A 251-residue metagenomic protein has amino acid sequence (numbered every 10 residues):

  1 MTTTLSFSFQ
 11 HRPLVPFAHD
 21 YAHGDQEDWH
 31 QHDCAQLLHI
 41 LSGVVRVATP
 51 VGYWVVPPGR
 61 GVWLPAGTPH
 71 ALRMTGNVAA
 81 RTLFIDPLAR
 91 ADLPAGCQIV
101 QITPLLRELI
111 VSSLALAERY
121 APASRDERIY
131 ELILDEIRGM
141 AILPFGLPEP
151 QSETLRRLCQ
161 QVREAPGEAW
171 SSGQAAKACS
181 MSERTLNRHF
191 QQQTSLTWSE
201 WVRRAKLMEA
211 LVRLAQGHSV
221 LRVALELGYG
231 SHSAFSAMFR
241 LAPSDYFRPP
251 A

Functional and structural regions predicted by a protein language model:
M1-V44: Generic protein-terminus/edge-of-domain signal
V51-A66: Short acidic-glycine-tyrosine-enriched beta hairpin
Y53, G67-C97: Ligand-binding loop in jelly-roll beta-barrel domains
G59, L186, F190, A234-F235 (+1 more regions): Short hydrophobic/aromatic patch on the recognition helix
R90-Q160: Amphipathic alpha-helical segments enriched in hydrophobic/aromatic residues interleaved with Lys/Arg
S113-A121, E136-P144, L158-S171, F190 (+3 more regions): Basic, amphipathic alpha-helical hairpins
E153-Q161, V202, K206-E209: Pre-recognition alpha-helix immediately N-terminal to the DNA-recognition helix within helix-turn-helix or winged-helix
G173, M181, Q192-H232, S236 (+1 more regions): Terminal helix-turn-helix DNA-binding modules in bacterial transcription factors
